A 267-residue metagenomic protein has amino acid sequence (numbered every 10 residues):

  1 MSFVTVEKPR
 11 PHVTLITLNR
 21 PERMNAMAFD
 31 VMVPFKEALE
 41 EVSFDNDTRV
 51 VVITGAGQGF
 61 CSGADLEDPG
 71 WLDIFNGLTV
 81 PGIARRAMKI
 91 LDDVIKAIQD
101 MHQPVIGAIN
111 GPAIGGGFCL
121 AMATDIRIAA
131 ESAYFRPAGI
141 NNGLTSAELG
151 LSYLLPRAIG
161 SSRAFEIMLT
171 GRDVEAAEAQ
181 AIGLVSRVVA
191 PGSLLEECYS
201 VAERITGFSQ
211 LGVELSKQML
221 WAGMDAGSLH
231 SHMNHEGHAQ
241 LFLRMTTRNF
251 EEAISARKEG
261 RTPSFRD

Functional and structural regions predicted by a protein language model:
M1-A56, K96: Conserved CoA-thioester-binding segment of acyl-CoA-metabolizing enzymes
M1-P11, G171-A177, G192, E196 (+2 more regions): C-terminal alpha-helix plus adjacent terminal tail
F3, V33, G55-A97, G143-L144 (+1 more regions): Glycine- (often His-adjacent) and acidic-residue-rich active-site loop that binds/positions the CoA thioester
T5, K96-L211, T247: Crotonase-fold acyl-CoA enzyme core
I16, R20, F35, I53 (+6 more regions): Terminal peptide-recognition signature
G57-S62, I114-G115, L220: Short, active-site-adjacent cap segments at secondary-structure transitions
